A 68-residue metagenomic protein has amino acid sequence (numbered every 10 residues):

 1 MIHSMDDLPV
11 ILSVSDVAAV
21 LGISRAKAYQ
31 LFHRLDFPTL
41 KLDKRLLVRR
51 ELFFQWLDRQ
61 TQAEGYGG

Functional and structural regions predicted by a protein language model:
I2-L31: Polyanion-binding surface elements
V10, Q30, V48, Q60-T61: Residue-level signal for functionally critical sites in structured catalytic/ligand-binding pockets
L21-L47: Major-groove DNA-recognition helix of helix-turn-helix-type DNA-binding domains
F53-G68: A short, Lys/Arg-enriched interface patch at domain edges and termini
